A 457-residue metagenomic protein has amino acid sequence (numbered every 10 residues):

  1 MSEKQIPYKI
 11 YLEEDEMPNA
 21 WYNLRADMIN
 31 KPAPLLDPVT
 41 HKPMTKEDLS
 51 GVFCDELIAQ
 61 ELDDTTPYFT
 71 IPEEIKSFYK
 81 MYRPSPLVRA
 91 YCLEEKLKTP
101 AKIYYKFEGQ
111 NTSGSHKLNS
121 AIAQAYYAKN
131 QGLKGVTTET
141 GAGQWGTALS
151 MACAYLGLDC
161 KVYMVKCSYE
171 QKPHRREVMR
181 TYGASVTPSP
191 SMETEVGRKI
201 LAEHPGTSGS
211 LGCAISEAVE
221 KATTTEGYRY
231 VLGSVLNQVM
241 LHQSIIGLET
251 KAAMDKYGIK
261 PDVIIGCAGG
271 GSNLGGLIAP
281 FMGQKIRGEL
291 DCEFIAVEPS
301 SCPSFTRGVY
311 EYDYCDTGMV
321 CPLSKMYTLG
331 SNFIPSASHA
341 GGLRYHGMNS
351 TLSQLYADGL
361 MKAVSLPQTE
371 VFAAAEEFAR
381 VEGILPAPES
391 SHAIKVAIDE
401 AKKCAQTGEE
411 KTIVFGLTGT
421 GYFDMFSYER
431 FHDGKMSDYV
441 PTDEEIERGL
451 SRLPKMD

Functional and structural regions predicted by a protein language model:
E3-L133: Positively charged, low-complexity intrinsically disordered leader regions
Y68-T70, I200-Q238, I246, G258 (+3 more regions): Active-site/ligand-binding loops adjacent to catalytic centers
F107-L118, V136-W145, L236-V239, I265-G270 (+4 more regions): Active-site nucleophile and cofactor-binding loops and adjacent substrate-binding regions of central metabolic enzymes
S120, A128-C167, K260-L274, F294-I295 (+1 more regions): A short, small-residue-rich loop immediately preceding and capping a beta-strand
A123-L133, T147-D159, R180-T181, I278-G288 (+1 more regions): Alpha-helix C-terminal capping segments
T137, W145-S208, S304-D316, M425-D433: Active-site-proximal loop->helix
A268-G276, Q368-D433: Claisen-condensing/thiolase-fold acyl-transfer catalytic domains that form or cleave C-C bonds in fatty acid
